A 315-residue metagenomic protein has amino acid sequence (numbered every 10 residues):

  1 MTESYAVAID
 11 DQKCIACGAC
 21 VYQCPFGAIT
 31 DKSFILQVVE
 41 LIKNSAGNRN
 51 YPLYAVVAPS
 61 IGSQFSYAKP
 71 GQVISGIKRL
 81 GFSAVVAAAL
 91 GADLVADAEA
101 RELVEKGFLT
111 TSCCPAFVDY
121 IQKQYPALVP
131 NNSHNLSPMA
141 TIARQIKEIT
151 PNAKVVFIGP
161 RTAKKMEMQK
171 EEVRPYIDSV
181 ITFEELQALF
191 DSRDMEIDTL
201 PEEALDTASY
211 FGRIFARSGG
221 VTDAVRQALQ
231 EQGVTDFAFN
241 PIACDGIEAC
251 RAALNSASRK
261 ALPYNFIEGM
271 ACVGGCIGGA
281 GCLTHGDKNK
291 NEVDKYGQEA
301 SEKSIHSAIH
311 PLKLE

Functional and structural regions predicted by a protein language model:
M1-I15, A19-I35, A280-L283: Iron-sulfur cluster-binding cysteine motifs and their immediate structural context in ferredoxin-like electron-transfer
D31-E315: Iron-sulfur-associated redox domains of electron-transfer enzymes in respiratory and anaerobic energy metabolism
